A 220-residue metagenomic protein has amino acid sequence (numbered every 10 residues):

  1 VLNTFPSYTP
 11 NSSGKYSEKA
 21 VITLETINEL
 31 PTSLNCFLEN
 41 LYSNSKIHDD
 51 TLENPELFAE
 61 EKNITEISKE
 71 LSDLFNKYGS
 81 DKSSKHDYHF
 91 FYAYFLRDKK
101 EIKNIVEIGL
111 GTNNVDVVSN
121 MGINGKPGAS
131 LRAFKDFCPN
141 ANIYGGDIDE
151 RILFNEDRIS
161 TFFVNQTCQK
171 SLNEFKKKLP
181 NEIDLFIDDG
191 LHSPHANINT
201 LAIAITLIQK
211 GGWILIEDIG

Functional and structural regions predicted by a protein language model:
V1-I187, L191-I216, G220: A short alpha-helical cap/connector motif
